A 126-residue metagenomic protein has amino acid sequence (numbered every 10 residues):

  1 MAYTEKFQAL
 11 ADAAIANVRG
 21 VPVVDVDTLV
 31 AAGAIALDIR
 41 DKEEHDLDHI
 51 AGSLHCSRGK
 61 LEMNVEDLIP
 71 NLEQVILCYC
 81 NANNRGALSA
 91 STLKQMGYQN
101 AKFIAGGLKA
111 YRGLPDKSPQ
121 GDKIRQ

Functional and structural regions predicted by a protein language model:
M1-I35, K42-V75, N81-Q126: Rhodanese-like catalytic fold shared by cysteine-dependent sulfurtransferases and DSP/PTP-type phosphatases
